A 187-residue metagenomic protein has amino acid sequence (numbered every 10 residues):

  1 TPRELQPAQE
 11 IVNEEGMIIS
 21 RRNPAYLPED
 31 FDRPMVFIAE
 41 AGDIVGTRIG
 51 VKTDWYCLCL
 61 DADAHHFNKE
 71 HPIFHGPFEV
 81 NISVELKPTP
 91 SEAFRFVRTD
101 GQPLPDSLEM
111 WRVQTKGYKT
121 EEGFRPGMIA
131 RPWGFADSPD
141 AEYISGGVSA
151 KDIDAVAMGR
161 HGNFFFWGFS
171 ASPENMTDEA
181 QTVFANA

Functional and structural regions predicted by a protein language model:
T1-T47: Helical hinge/lid and interdomain linker segments adjacent to catalytic or ligand-binding clefts that mediate domain
P2-P7, A41-V45, E79-V80, S149-A150 (+1 more regions): Solvent-exposed loop/turn segments at secondary-structure junctions within structured extracellular/periplasmic domains
E14-M17, E121-F124, I144-G147: A short linear-motif detector with a strong N-terminal bias
M17-I18, D54-L58, F165, F184-A187: Short, low-complexity, polar/charged sequence segments that are solvent-exposed and flexible
R21-P24, A130, I153: A generic local structural motif
P28-F31, H66-F67, A136-D137, M158-R160: Extracellular/periplasmic catalytic domains that process cell-envelope and extracellular macromolecules
F37-P139: An acidic, glycine-rich "communication" segment
F135-A187: Extracellular ligand-binding/catalytic regions of CAZymes and related secreted enzymes and adhesion modules
